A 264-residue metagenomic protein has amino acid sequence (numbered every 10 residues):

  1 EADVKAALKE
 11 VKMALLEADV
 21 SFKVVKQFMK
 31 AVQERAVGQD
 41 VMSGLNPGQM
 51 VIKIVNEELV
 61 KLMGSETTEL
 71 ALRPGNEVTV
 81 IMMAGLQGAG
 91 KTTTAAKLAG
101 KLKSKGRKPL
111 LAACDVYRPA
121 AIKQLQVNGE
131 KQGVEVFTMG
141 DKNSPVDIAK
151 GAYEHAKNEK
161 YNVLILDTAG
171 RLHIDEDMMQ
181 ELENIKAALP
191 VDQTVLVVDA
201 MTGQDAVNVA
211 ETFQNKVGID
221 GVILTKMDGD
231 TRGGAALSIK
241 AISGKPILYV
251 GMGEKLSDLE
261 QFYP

Functional and structural regions predicted by a protein language model:
E1-C114, A121-D141, I148-T168: Primarily NTPase-proximal linker/entry elements flanking Walker-type ATP/GTP-binding cores
S21-K23, Y117, A169, M227-D230 (+1 more regions): Alpha-helical hydrophobic packing sites
G88-A89, Y117-P119, N143-P145, G170-I174 (+2 more regions): Short, small-residue-enriched loops and turns at beta-alpha junctions that line or gate enzyme active sites
K91, A95, A121-I122, D175-M178 (+2 more regions): Alpha-helix N-cap/helix-start motif
K150, Y161, H173, Q180-A187 (+1 more regions): Conserved phosphate-handling catalytic cores of large alpha/beta enzymes
